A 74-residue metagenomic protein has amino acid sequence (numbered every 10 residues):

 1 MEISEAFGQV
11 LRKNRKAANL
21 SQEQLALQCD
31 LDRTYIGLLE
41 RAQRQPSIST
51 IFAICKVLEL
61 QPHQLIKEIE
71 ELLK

Functional and structural regions predicted by a protein language model:
Q9-L27: Short basic helix-loop element that most often maps to the first helix and adjoining turn of HTH DNA-binding modules
L11, L25-A26, I36-L39, L65: Conserved hydrophobic/aromatic packing and binding residues within compact polymer-binding modules
E23, T34, F52: Residues within helix-turn-helix
D30-R44: Recognition helix of helix-turn-helix/homeodomain-like DNA-binding domains that insert into the DNA major groove
Q43-A53: Short, basic-rich loop-to-helix N-cap that marks the start of a DNA-contacting helix
K56, Q64-K74: Short, charged recognition helix plus adjacent turn of helix-turn-helix-like nucleic-acid-binding domains
